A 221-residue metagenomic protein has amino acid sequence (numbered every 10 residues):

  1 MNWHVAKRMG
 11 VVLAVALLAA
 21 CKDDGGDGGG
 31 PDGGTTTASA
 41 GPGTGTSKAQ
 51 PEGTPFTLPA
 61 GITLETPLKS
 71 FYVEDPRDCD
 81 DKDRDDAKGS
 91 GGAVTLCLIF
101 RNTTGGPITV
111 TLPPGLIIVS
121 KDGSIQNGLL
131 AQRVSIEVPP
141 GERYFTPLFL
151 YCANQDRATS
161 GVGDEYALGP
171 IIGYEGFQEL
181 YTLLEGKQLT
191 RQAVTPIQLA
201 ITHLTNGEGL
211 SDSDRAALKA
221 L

Functional and structural regions predicted by a protein language model:
M1-G10: Bacterial N-terminal signal peptides that target proteins for export
L17-A20: C-terminal motif of bacterial Sec signal peptides marking the signal peptidase cleavage site
K22-D24: Bacterial signal peptide processing site
G26-G29, P147-A200, T205-L218: Terminal connector regions
G28-G89: Low-complexity, acidic Ser/Thr/Pro/Gly-rich terminal tails and inter-domain linkers that flank the onset of structured
G91-L98: Short, solvent-exposed loop/turn segments enriched in Ser/Thr/Gly
L98-P107, L112: Asparagine-centered strand-capping/turn motif at beta-strand->loop junctions
V119-L168: Intrinsically disordered, low-complexity Pro/Gly/Ser/Thr-rich segments with frequent PxxP/GP/PP motifs and embedded
